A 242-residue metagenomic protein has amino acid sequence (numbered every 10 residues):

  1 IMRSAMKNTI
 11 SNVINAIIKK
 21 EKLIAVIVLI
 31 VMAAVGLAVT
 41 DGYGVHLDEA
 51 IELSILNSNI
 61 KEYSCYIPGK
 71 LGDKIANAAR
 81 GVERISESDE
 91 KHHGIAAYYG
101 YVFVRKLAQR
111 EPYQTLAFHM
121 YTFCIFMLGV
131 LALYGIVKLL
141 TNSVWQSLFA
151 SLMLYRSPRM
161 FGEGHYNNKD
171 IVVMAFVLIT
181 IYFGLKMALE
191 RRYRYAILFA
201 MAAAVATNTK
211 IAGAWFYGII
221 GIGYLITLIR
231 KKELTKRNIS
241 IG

Functional and structural regions predicted by a protein language model:
I1-V35, L128-L131, K138-L139, S143-W145 (+1 more regions): Start-transfer (signal-anchor) and selected internal transmembrane alpha helices of multi-pass inner/ER membrane
M6-I10, F183-R192, F216-G242: Perimembrane helix-loop-helix junctions
T40-L47, C65-Y99: Membrane-proximal lumenal/periplasmic loop motifs of glycosylation machinery
H46, H165-V172: Short acidic/glycine- and proline-prone juxtamembrane loop motifs at membrane-interface regions of multi-pass membrane
M120-T141, I179-F183: Transmembrane-helix motifs of polytopic, lipid-linked glycan transferases
L133-R156, L189-R194, L198: Transmembrane-helix signature of polytopic, membrane-embedded enzymes that assemble or transfer cell-envelope glycans
A150-Y155, G162, Y182, A203 (+1 more regions): Short helix- or helix-capping micro-motifs that position conserved polar/aromatic residues at function-defining sites
V172-L189, Y195-A203: Specific aromatic-rich, kink-prone transmembrane helix
